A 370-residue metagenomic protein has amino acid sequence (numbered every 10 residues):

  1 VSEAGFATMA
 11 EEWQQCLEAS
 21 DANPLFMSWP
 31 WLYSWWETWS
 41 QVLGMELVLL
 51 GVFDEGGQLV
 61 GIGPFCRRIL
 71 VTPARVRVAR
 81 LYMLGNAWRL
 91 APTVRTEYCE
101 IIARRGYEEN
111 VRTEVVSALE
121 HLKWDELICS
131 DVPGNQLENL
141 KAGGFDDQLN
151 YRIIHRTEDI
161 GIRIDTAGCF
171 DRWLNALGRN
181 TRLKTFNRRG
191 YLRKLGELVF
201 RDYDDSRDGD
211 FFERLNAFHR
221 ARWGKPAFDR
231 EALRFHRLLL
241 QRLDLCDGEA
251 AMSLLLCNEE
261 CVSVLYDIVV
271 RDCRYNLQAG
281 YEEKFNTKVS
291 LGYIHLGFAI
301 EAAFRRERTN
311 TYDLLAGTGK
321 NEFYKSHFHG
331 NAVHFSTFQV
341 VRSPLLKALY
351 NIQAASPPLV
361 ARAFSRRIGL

Functional and structural regions predicted by a protein language model:
S2-L84, W88, D131-K288: A conserved beta-strand-loop-helix scaffold within acyl/acetyltransferase catalytic domains
R67-V71, E138-W173, C257, T309-L370: Active-site/acyl-donor-binding loops of N-acyltransferases
N86-I102: Residues forming anionic-ligand binding surfaces in small-molecule and nucleic-acid pockets of primarily soluble enzymes
Y98-E108, A279-V289: A short, internal acetyl-CoA/4′-phosphopantetheine-binding micro-motif in the GNAT/acyltransferase core
Y107-A118, T287-E301: Conserved acetyl-CoA-binding loop-helix of GNAT-fold acetyltransferases
E109-R112, S117-Q136: ATP-hydrolysis module of ASCE/P-loop NTPase motor domains, specifically the Walker B Asp-Glu catalytic pair
W124-V132, A303-A316: Conserved GNAT acetyl-CoA-binding A-motif
E259, G292, A299, A303 (+2 more regions): Hydrophobic, well-ordered secondary-structure elements that form the walls of internal hydrophobic environments
